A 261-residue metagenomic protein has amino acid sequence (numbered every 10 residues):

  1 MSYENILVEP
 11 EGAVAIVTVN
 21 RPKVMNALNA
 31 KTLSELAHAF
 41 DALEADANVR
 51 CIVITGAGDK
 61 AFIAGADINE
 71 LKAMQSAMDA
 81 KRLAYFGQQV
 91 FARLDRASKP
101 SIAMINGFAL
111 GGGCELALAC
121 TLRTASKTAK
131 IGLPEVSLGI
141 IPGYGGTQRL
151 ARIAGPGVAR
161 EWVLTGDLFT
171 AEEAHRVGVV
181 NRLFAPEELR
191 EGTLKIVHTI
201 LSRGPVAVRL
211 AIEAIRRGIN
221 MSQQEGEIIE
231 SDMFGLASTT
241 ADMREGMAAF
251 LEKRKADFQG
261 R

Functional and structural regions predicted by a protein language model:
M1-T55, A92: Conserved CoA-thioester-binding segment of acyl-CoA-metabolizing enzymes
M1-Y3, A248-R261: Terminal low-complexity tails and localization/encapsulation signals of metabolic enzymes
V17, R21, L36, I54 (+6 more regions): Terminal peptide-recognition signature
T32-E35, L83-F86, L189, E230: Hydrophobic alpha-helical membrane-association signature
G56-R93, A109, M221-S222: Glycine- (often His-adjacent) and acidic-residue-rich active-site loop that binds/positions the CoA thioester
A92-V208, G235-T240, R244-A248, R254: Crotonase-fold acyl-CoA enzyme core
